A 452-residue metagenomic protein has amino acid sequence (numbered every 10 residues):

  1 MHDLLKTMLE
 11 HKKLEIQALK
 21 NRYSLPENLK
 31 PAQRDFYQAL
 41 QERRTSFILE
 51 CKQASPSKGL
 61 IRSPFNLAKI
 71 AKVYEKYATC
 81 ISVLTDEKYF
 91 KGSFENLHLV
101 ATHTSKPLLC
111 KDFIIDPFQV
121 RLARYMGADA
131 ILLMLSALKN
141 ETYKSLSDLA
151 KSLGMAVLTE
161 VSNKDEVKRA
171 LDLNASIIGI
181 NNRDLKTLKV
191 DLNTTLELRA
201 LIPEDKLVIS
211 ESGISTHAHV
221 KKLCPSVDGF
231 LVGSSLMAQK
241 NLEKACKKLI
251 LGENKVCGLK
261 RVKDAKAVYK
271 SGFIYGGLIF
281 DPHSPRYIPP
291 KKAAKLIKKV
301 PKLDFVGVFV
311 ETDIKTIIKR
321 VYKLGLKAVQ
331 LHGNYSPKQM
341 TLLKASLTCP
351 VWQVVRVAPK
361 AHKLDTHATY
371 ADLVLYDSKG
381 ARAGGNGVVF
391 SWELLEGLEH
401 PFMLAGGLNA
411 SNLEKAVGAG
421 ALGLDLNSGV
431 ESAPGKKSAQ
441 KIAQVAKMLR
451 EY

Functional and structural regions predicted by a protein language model:
M1-R62: An N-cap/entry alpha-helix motif that binds or orients negatively charged groups
I48-N66, P107-I114, L158-E160, S210 (+4 more regions): Active-site mouth loops of central-metabolism enzymes
Q53-P64, I70-F90, E166, A170-R199 (+5 more regions): Glycine/Thr-rich beta-alpha phosphate-binding loop at enzyme active sites
K58-V73, A78-K151, M155, K164-R169 (+2 more regions): N-terminal active-site wall of soluble small-molecule enzyme domains
Y77-A78, H103-K106, Y125-I131, K151-M155 (+13 more regions): Glycine-enriched alpha-helix->loop->beta-strand junction motifs that scaffold or abut catalytic
I115-G127, S162-L173, S210-V232, M237 (+6 more regions): Catalytic cores of alpha/beta
Y125-E141, G179-K189, S226-L249, F273-P285 (+4 more regions): Glycine-rich phosphate-binding active-site loops on the catalytic face of alpha/beta enzymes
L192-I202, C224, L236-C257, P290-K299 (+3 more regions): C-terminal helical cap(s) of enzyme catalytic domains, especially alpha/beta-barrels
